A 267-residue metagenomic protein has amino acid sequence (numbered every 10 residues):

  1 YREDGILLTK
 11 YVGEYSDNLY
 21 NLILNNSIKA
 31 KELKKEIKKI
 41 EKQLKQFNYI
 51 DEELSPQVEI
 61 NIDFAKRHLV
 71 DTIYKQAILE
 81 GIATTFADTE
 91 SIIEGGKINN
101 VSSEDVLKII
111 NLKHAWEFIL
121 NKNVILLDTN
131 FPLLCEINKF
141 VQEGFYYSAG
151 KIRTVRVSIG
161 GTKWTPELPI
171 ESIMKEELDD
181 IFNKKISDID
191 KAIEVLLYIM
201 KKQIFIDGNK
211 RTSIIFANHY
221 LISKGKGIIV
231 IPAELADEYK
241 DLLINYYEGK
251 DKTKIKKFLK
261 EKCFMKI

Functional and structural regions predicted by a protein language model:
D4-I267: FIC/Doc superfamily catalytic core
